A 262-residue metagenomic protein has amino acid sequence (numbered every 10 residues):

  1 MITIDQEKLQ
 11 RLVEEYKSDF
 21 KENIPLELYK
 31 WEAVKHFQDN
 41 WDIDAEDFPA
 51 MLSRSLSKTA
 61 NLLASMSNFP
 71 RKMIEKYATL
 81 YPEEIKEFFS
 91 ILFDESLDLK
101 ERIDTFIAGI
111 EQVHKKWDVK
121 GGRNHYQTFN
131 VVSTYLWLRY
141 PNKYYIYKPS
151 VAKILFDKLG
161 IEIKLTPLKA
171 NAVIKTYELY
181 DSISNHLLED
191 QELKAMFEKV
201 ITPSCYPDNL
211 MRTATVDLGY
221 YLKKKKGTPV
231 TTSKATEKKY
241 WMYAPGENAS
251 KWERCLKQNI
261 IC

Functional and structural regions predicted by a protein language model:
M1-H125, P141-Y240: An N-terminal alpha-helical hairpin/helix-loop-helix interaction module that forms a charged, gly/pro-flexible surface
V132-R139: Contiguous, well-ordered alpha-helical segments that form the cores/surfaces of helical PPI scaffolds
R139-Y140, E247: Generic secondary-structure microfeatures
G227-C262: Compositionally biased, charged N-terminal/linker segments
